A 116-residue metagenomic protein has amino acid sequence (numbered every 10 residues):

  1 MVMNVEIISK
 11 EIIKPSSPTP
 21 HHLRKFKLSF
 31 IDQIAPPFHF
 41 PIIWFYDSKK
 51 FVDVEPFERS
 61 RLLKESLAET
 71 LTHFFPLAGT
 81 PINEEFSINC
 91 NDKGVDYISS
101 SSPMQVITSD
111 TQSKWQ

Functional and structural regions predicted by a protein language model:
M1-Q116: Non-catalytic N-terminal regions of enzymes
